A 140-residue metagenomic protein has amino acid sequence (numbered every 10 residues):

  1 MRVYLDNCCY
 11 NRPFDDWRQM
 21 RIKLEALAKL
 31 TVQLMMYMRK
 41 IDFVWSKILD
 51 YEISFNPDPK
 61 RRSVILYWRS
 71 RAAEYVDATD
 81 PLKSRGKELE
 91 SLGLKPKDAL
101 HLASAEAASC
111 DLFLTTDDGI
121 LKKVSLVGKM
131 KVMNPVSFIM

Functional and structural regions predicted by a protein language model:
M1-W45, S54-R62, M133, I139-M140: Short, well-structured N-terminal submotif of metal-dependent ribonuclease cores
R2, D16-A26, S91-L92, E106-M140: Acidic, PIN/NYN-like endoribonuclease modules and their adjacent C-terminal/linker elements
C9, L49, L82, L100-H101 (+1 more regions): Alpha-helix capping/helix-boundary segments
D42, A73-E74, K129-K131: Conserved beta-strand segments of alpha/beta enzyme cores
I48-E52, R69-L92: Acidic catalytic patch
S63-W68: A charged helix-plus-loop insertion that forms the helical arch/lid used to bind and gate nucleic-acid substrates
D77, P96-A99, T115: Short beta-strand scaffold positions
